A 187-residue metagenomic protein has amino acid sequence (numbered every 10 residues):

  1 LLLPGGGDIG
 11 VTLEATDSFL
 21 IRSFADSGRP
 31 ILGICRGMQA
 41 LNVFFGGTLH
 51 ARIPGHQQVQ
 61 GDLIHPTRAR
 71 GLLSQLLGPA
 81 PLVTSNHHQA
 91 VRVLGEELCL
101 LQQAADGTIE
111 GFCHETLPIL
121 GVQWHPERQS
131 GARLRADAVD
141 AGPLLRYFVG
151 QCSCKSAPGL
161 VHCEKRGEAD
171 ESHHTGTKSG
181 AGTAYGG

Functional and structural regions predicted by a protein language model:
L1-L32, F45-G46, H50, R146-G150: Flexible gly/pro-rich beta->alpha loop and the following alpha-helix that scaffold active-site loops
V11-F19, V43-L82: A conserved active-site-flanking secondary-structure segment within enzyme catalytic domains
G33, G37, N42: Gly/Ala-rich beta-loop-alpha elbow adjacent to hydrolase catalytic centers
C35, H87, H125: Active-site glycine-centered loops adjacent to acidic/histidine catalytic or metal-binding residues that shape
G71-T116: Catalytic beta-strand/loop cores that center a nucleophilic Ser/Cys/Thr and support acyl-enzyme chemistry
E127-G167, Y185-G186: Acyltransferase
H162, H173-H174: Intrinsic-disorder-associated, low-complexity terminal segments enriched in Asp/Asn/His/Tyr and depleted of Lys/Arg
A169, T175-T183: Short linear motifs in low-complexity or flexible loops
